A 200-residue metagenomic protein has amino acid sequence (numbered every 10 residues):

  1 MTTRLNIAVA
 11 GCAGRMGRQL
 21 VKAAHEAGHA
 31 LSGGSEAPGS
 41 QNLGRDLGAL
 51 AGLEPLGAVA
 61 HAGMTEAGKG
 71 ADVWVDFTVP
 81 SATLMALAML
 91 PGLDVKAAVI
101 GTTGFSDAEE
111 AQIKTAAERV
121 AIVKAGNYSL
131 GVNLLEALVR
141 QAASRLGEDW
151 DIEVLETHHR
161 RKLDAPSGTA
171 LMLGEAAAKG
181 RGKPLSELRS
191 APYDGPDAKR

Functional and structural regions predicted by a protein language model:
T3-T65, E148-R200: C-terminal substrate-binding/catalytic lobe of Rossmann-fold NAD(P)-dependent oxidoreductases
A10, F77-T78, G101-T102, A125 (+1 more regions): Structural motif
G11, R15, T78-S81, A108 (+5 more regions): Conserved active-site and cofactor/substrate-binding residues in soluble primary-metabolism enzymes
R15, Q19, A23-A24, V73 (+6 more regions): Alpha-helical scaffold segments in soluble metabolic enzymes
S32, H61, A97-I100, A121-V123: Structural detector of well-ordered beta-strand residues that form the stable sheet scaffold of enzyme domains
T65-A86, P91, A97-I100: Rossmann-like NAD(P)-binding element
L84-G92, G101-V123, N133-A142: Rossmann-fold NAD(P)-binding glycine/threonine-rich loop
K96, Q112-S129, G147-I152: Rossmann-fold dehydrogenase core element
